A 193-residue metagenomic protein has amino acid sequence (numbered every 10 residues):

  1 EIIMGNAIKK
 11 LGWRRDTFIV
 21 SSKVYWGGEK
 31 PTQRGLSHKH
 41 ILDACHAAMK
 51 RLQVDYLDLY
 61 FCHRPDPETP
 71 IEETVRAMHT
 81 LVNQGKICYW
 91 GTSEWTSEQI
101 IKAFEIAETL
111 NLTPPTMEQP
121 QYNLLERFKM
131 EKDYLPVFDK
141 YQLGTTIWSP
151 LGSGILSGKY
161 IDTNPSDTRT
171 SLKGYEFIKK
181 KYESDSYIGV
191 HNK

Functional and structural regions predicted by a protein language model:
E1-I19, D55, N83, P165: N-terminal binding-site loop/beta-alpha segment at the start of enzyme catalytic domains that lines or forms
E1-K10, C62-E72: Glycine-rich, proline-tolerant flexible connector loops at the mouths of alpha/beta enzymes
E1-W13, A44-K50, Y134-Q142: Short amphipathic alpha-helices and their capping/turn segments at secondary-structure boundaries
R14-F18, S22, D55-L59, C88-Y89 (+1 more regions): Short acidic capping loops at alpha-helix termini that bridge into adjacent secondary structure
K23-Y25, P150-L151: Active-site-proximal beta-strand/loop segments in catalytic clefts of secreted hydrolases
G27-Q33: A short acidic, helix-capping loop that chelates divalent metal ions and anchors anionic groups
R34-Q53, I71-R76, I100-E105: Short, acidic/polar
P65, T69-K193: Beta/alpha (TIM)-barrel catalytic core signal, keyed to glycine-rich beta->alpha loops juxtaposed to Asp/Glu that bind
